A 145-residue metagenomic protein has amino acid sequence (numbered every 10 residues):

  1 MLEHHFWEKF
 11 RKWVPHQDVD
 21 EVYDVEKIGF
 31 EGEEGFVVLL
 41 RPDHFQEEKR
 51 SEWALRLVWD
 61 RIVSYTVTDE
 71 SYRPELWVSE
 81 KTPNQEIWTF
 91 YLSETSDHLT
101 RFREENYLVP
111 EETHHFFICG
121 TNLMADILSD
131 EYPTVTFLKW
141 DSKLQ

Functional and structural regions predicted by a protein language model:
M1-Q145: Surface-exposed, interaction-prone regions used to assemble/regulate multi-protein complexes
